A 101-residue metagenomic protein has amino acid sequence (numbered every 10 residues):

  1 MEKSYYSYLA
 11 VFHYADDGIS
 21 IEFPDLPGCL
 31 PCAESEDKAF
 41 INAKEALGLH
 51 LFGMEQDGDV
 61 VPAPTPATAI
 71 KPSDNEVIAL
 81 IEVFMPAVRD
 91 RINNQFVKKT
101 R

Functional and structural regions predicted by a protein language model:
M1-D17, E22: N-terminal segment of the canonical double-stranded RNA-binding domain
M1-S7, E45-R101: Short, charged, surface-exposed hinge/linker loops at domain edges that act as mobile lids or interdomain connectors
A15, P24-L26, E82-P86: Generic beta-structure capping elements
S20, L30, V60: Gly/Ser/Thr-rich beta-alpha loop segments that engage phosphate groups in nucleotides
I21, D25, Q56: Residue-level signal for pocket-adjacent positions within structured domains
P27-K38: A short, exposed loop/beta-hairpin motif centered on an aromatic-Gly-Thr core
A39, A43: Conserved anionic group-binding/transfer micro-motifs
